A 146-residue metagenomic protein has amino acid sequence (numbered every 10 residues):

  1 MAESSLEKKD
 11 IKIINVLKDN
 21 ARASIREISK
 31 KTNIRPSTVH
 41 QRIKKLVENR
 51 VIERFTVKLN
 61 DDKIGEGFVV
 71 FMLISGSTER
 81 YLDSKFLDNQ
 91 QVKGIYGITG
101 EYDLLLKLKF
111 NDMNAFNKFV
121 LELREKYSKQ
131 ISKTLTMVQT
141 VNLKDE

Functional and structural regions predicted by a protein language model:
M1-E146: A compositional/biophysical signature of low hydrophobicity enriched in polar/charged and small residues
